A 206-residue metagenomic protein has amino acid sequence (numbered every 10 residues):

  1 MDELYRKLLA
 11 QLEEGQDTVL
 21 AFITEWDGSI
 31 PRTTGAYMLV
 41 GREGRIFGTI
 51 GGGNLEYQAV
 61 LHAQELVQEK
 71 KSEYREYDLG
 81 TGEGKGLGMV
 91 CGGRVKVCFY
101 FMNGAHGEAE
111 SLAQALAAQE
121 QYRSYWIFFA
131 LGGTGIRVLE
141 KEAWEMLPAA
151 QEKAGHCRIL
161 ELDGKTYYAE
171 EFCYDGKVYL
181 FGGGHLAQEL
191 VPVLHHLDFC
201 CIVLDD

Functional and structural regions predicted by a protein language model:
M1-D206: Segments forming oxygen-rich coordination pockets for charged ligands
